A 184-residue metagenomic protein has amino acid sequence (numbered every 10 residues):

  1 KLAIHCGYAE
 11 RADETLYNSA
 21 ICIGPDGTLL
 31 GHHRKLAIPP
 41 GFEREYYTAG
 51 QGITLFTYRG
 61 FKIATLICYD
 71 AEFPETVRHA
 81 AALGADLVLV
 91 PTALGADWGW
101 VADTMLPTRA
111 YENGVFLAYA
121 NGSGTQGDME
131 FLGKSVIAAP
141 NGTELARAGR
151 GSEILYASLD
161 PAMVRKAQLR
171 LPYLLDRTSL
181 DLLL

Functional and structural regions predicted by a protein language model:
K1-H5, K62, A71-L155: CN hydrolase (nitrilase-like) catalytic-core segments centered on the catalytic cysteine and neighboring Lys/Glu
C6-Y8, S19-C22, T54, S135-I137 (+1 more regions): Short beta-strand scaffold segments in enzyme catalytic cores
Y8, H33-R34, R44-Y46, G52-I53 (+7 more regions): Aromatic-residue detector
R11-L83, D97-T104, K166, R170-Y173 (+1 more regions): Active-site catalytic loop in hydrolytic enzyme cores
V136-L184: Long hydrophobic alpha-helical segments typical of transmembrane helices together with their membrane-interfacial
